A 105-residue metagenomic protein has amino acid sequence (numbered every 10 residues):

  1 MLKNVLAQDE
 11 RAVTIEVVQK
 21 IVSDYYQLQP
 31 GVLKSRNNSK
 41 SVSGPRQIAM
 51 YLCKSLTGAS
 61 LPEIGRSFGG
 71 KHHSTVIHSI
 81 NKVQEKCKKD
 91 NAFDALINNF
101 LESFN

Functional and structural regions predicted by a protein language model:
M1-K20: Conserved C-terminal helix/linker of AAA+ ATPases
G31-N105: Terminal-proximal interaction/regulatory segments of ATP-powered molecular machines
